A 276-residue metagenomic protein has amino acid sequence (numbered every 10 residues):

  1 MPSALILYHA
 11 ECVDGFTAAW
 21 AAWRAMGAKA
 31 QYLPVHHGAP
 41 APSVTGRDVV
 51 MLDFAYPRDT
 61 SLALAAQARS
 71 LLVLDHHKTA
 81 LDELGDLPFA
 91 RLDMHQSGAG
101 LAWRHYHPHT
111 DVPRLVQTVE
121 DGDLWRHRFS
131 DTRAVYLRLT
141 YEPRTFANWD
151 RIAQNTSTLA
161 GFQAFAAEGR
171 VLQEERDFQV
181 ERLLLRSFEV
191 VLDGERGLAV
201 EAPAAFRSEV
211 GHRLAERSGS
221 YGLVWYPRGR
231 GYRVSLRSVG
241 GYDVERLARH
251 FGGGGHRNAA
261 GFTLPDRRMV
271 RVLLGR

Functional and structural regions predicted by a protein language model:
M1-P143, L183-R186, V190-R276: Replace "Mg2+/Mn2+-dependent" with "divalent metal-dependent
L139-T158: Active-site acidic/histidine proton-transfer and metal-coordination neighborhood in alpha/beta enzyme cores
I152-F165, G169, V272-R276: Short, conserved aromatic-histidine micro-motifs
L159-G197: Oxyanion-binding "anion nests"
